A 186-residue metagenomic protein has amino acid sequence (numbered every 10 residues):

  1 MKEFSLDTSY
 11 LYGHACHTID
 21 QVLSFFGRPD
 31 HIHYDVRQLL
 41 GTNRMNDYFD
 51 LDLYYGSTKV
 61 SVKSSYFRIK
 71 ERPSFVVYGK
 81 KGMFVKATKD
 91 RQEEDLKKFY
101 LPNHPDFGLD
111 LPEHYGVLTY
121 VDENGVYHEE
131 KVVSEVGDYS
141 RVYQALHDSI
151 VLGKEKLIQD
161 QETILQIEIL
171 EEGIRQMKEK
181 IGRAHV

Functional and structural regions predicted by a protein language model:
M1-D35, L39-T42, K180: Predominantly a Rossmann-like dinucleotide-binding segment in NAD(P)-dependent oxidoreductases
K2-D7, Y127, K131, E155: Short amphipathic alpha-helical segments at helix-loop
H17-Q21, G116, V142-L146: Hydrophobic alpha-helical segments typical of transmembrane helices and their membrane-interface/capping positions
F25-G27, Y55, I150: A broad structural signal for alpha-helix termini and local helix breaks/kinks
G27-H31, T58-K59, G82, E155 (+2 more regions): Generic structural signal for secondary-structure transition and capping sites
L39-N46, T58-R141, Q159: NAD(P)-dinucleotide binding in Rossmann-like oxidoreductases
E130-H185: C-terminal helix-rich "cap/oligomerization" subdomain common to oxidoreductases
